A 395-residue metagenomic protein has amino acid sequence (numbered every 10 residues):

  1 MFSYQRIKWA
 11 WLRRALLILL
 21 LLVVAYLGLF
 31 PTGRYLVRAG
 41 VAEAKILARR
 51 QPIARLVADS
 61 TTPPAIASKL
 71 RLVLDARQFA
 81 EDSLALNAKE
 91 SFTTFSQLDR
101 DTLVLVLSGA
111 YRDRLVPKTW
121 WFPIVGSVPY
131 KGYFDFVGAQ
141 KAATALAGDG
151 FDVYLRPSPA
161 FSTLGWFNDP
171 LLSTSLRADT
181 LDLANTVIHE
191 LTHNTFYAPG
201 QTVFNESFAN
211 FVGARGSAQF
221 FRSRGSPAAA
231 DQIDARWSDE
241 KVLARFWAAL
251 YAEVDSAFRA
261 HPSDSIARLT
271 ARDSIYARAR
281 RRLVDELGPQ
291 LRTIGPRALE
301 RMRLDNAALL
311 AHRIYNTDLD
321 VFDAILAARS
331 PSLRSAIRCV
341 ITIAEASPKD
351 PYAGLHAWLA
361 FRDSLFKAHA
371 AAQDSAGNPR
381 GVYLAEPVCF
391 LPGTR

Functional and structural regions predicted by a protein language model:
F2-L22: N-terminal Sec-pathway targeting helices
V23-L56, T180-L181, E206, N210-L283: Metalloprotease/metallohydrolase-associated module, dominated by Zn2+-dependent proteases
Y26-L103, V321, S332, A357-H369 (+2 more regions): N-terminal mature-domain "stem" immediately C-terminal to a signal peptide or N-terminal signal-anchor/transmembrane
G40-A42, W166-N168, A298: Short, motif-level signal for alpha-helix interfacial/capping segments enriched in acidic residues and aromatics/proline
I46, D59, I66-V73, G132-A139 (+7 more regions): Solvent-exposed, acidic/flexible segments
T61-T62, R71, D75-A85, T192-F196 (+6 more regions): Sec-exported extracytoplasmic/periplasmic mature domains
A76-E240: Acidic/His-rich structured neighborhood in mature extracellular/periplasmic domains
R245-P392: Pan-zinc metallopeptidase signature
